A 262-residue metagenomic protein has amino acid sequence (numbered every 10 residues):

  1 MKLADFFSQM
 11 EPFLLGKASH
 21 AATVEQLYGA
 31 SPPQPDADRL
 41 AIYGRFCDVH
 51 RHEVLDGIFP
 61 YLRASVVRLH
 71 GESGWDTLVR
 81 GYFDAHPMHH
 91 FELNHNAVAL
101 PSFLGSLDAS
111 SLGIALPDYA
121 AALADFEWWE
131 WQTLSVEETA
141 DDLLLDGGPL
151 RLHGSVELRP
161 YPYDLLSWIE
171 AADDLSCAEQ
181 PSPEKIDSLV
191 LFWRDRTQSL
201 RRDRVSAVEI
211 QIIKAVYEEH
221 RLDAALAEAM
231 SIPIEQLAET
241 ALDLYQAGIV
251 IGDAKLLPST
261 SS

Functional and structural regions predicted by a protein language model:
M1-T139: N-terminal, charged low-complexity regulatory/assembly segments
V67-G71, L158-P160, A171, A225: Short low-polarity hydrophobic stretches
G81-V208: Hydrophobic packing positions characteristic of elongated beta-solenoid/beta-helix-type spike/fiber shafts
R194-R196, R201-M230: Short amphipathic alpha-helical interface segments
Q236-G248: Basic amphipathic alpha-helical segments that dock to polyanions
Y245-L257: A short, conserved structural fragment
